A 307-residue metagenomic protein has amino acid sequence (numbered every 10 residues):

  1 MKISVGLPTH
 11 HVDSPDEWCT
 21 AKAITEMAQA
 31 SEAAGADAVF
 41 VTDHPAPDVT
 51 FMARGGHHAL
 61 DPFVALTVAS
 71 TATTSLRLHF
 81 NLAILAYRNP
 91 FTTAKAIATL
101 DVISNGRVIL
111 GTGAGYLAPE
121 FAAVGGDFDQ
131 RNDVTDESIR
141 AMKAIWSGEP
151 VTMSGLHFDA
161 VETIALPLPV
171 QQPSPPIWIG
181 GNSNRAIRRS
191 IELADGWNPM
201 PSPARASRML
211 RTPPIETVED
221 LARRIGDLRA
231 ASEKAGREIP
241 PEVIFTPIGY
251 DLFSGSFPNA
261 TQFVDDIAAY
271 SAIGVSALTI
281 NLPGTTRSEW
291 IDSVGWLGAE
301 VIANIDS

Functional and structural regions predicted by a protein language model:
M1-S307: Active-site-adjacent structural elements that line small-molecule/cofactor binding pockets in enzymes
